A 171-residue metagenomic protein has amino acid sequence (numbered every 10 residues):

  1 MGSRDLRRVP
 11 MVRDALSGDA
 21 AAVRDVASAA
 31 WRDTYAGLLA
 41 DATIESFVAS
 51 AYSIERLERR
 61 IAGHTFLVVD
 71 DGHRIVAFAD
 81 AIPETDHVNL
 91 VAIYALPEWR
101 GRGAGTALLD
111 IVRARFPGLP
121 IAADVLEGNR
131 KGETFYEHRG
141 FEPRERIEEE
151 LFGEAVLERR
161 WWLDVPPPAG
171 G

Functional and structural regions predicted by a protein language model:
S3, P10, D14-G18, D25-R100 (+3 more regions): Acetyl-CoA-dependent GNAT
R7-R8, R13, H64-F66, D124 (+2 more regions): Secondary-structure boundary/capping motif
V23, A29-T34, T134-E142: K/E-rich alpha-helical interaction surfaces of small helical-bundle regulatory domains
F47, I121-A122: A generic secondary-structure micro-motif detector that highlights 1-2 residue hydrophobic/ambivalent hotspots embedded
A122-G171: C-terminal "cap" of GNAT-fold acetyltransferases
